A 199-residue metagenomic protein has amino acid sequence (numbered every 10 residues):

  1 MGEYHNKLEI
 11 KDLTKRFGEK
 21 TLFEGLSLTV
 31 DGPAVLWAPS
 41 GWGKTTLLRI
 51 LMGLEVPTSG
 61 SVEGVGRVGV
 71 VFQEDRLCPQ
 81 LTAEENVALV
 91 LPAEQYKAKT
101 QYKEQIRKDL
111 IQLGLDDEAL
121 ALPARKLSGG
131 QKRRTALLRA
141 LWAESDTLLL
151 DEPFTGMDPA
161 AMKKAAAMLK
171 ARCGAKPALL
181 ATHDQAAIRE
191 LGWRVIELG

Functional and structural regions predicted by a protein language model:
L8, T21-G25: Conserved structural motif at the start of ABC-family nucleotide-binding domains
M52: Helix-to-loop junction immediately C-terminal to a conserved catalytic motif
L81-A93, Q105: Q-loop/switch helix immediately C-terminal to the Walker
Q101-E118: Conserved ABC ATPase "signature" region
P123-L127, Q131: Conserved ABC ATPase signature
L137: Hydrophobic anchor residue at the start of the ABC signature
A143, G174: Conserved signature/switch motifs of ABC ATPase nucleotide-binding domains
L148-E152: Catalytic Walker B motif of ABC-type/P-loop ATPase nucleotide-binding domains
